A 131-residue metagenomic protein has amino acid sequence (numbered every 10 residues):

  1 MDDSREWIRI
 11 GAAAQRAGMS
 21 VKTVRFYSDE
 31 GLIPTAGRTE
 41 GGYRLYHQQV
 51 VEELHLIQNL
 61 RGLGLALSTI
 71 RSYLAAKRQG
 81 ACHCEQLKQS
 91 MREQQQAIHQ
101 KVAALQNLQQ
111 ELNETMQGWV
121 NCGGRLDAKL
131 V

Functional and structural regions predicted by a protein language model:
M1-A75: Basic helix-turn-helix/winged-helix DNA-binding cores and closely related short helical interaction motifs
M1-S4, A81-V131: C-terminal regulatory/oligomerization modules of transcriptional regulators
